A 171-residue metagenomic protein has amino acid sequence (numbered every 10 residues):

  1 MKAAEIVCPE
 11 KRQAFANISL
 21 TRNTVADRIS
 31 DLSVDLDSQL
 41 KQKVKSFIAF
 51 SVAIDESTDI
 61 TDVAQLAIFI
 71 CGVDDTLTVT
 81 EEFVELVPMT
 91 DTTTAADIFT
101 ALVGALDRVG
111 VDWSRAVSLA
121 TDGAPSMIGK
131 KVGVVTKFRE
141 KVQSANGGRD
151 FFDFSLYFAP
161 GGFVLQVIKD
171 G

Functional and structural regions predicted by a protein language model:
M1-T90, D97, A101-R108, G123 (+1 more regions): Extended, charged coiled-coil/helical-stalk scaffolds used for oligomerization and assembly in eukaryotic regulatory
A14-I18, T80-F83, S114-S118, F151-Y157: A short alpha-helix capping/helix-loop junction motif
T61-V63, I128-G129, L165-Q166: Short helix/loop capping segments that flank catalytic or ligand/cofactor-binding pockets
W113-R115, K131-G171: Surface-exposed, charged/polar loop-rich segments that form substrate/cofactor-binding or regulatory interfaces
A116-M127: Acidic/histidine-rich, metal-coordinating catalytic segments
